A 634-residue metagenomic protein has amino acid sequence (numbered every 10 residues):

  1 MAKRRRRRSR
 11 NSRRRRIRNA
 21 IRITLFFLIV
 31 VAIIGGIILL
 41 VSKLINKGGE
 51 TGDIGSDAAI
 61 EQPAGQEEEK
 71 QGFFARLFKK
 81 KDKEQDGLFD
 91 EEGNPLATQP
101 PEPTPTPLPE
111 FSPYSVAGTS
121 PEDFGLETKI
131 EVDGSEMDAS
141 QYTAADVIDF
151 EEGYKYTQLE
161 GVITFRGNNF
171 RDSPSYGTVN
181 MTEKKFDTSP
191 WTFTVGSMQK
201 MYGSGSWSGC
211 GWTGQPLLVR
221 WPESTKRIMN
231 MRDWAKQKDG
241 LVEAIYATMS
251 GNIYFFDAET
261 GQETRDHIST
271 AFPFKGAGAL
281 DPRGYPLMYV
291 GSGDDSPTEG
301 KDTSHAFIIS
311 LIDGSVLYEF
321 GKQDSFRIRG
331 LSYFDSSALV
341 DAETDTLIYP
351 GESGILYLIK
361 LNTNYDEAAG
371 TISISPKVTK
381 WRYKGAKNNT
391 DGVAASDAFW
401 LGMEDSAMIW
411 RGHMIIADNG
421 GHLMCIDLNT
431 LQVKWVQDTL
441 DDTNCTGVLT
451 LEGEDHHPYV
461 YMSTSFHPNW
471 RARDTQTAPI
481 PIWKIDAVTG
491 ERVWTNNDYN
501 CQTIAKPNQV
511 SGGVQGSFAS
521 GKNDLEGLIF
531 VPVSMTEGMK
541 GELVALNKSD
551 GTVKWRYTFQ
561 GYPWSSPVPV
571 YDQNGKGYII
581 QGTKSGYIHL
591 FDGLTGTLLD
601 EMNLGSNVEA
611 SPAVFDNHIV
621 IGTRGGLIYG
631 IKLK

Functional and structural regions predicted by a protein language model:
M1-A20: N-terminal Lys/Arg-rich, disordered targeting/topogenic segments
A2, I21, L25, T51-D53: Conserved, well-structured beta-alpha core segment at the onset of a catalytic domain
T24-L39: Hydrophobic membrane-insertion alpha-helices, especially the h-region of bacterial N-terminal signal peptides
L44-V116: N-terminal, intrinsically disordered, polar/charged segments of Gram-positive cell-envelope systems that serve as
Q66-Q71, E152-Q158: Extreme N-terminus of proteins, especially the signal/transit-peptide cleavage junction and the first residues
P100-E151, D172-W212, L217-V290, D294-F334 (+1 more regions): Extracytoplasmic/lumenal domain signature
G153-V179: Predominantly extracellular/luminal regions of secreted and cell-surface proteins, especially disulfide-bonded
